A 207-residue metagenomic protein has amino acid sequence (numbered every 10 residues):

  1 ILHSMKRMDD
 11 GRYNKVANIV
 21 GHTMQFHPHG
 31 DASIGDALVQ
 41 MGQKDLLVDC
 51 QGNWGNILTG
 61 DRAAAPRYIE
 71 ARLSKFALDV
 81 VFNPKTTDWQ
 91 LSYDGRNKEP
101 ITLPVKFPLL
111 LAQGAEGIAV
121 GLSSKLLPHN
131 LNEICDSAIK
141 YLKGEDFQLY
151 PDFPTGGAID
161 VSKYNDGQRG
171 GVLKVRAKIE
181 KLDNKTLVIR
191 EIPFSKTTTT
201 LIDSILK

Functional and structural regions predicted by a protein language model:
L2-G170: Catalytic phosphate-handling regions of large nucleic-acid enzymes and associated NTPases
D146-D152, Q168-K207: Charged, surface-exposed alpha-helical interface/stalk elements
